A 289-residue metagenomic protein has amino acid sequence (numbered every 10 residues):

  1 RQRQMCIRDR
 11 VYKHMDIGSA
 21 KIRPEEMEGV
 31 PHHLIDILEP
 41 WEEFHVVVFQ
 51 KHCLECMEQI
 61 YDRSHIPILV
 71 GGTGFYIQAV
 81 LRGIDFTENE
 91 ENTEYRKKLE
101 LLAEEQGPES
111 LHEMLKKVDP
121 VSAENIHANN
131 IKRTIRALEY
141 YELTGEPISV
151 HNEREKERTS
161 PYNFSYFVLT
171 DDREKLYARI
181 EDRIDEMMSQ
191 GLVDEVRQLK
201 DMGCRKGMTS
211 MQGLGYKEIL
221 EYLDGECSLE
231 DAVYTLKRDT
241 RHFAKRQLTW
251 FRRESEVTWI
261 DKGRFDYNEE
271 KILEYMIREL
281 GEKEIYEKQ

Functional and structural regions predicted by a protein language model:
R1-Q4, R8-Q289: Phosphate/pyrophosphate-binding catalytic cores of soluble transferases and nucleic-acid-acting enzymes
